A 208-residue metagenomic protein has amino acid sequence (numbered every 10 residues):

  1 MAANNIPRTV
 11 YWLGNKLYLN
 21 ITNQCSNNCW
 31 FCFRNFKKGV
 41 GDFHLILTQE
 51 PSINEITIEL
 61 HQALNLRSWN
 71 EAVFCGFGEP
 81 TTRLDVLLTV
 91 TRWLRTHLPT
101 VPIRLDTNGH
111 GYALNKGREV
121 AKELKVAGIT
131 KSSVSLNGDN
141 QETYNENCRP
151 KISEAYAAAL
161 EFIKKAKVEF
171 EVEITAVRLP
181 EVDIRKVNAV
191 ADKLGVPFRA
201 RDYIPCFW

Functional and structural regions predicted by a protein language model:
A2-P7, N65, A72, A155-W208: Auxiliary Fe-S-binding modules of radical SAM enzymes
N4-E55: Canonical Radical SAM [4Fe-4S] cluster-binding loop centered on the CxxxCxxC motif and its immediate flanking residues
C32-R34, L87-V90, R118-K122, N147-P150 (+1 more regions): Short, glycine/charged-enriched secondary-structure capping and boundary segments
K37-P51, S68-R83, P99-G117, L124-A158 (+2 more regions): Core AdoMet radical
I56, L87, G117, Y156-A159 (+1 more regions): Aromatic/hydrophobic pocket-lining residues that form the small-molecule binding cavity in soluble enzyme cores
L60-S68: Phosphate/pyrophosphate-binding loops at sites that engage ATP/ADP/AMP, CoA/4′-phosphopantetheine, polyphosphate
L88-P99, K125, I163-V168, N188 (+1 more regions): Surface-exposed amphipathic alpha-helices with a cationic face
